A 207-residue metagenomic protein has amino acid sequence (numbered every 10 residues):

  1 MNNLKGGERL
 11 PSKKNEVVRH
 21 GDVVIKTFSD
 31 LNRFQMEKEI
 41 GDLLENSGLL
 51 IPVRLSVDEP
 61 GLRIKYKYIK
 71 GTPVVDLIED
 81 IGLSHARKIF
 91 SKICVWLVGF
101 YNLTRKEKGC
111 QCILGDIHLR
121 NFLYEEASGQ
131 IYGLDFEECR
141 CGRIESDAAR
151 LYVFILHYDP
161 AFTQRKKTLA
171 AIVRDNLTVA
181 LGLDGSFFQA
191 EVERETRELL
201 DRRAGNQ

Functional and structural regions predicted by a protein language model:
N2-K38, D42: ATP-binding glycine-rich loop module of kinase domains
V18-G21, Y68, E125-E126: Active-site beta-strand termini and strand-to-loop segments that position acidic
V23, I64, Q130-Y132: Protein kinase-like catalytic core scaffold
D42-L50, V75-E126, I131-Y132: Conserved kinase catalytic-core helix
V53-V57: Conserved beta3 strand of the protein kinase N-lobe
P60-P73: Conserved short submotifs of the Hanks-type protein kinase catalytic core that shape the nucleotide-binding pocket
L134-R140: Activation of the activation-loop gatekeeper triad in protein kinase-fold domains
A148-L181, R197-N206: Active-site activation/catalytic loop segments of kinase-like enzymes and analogous catalytic loops in related
